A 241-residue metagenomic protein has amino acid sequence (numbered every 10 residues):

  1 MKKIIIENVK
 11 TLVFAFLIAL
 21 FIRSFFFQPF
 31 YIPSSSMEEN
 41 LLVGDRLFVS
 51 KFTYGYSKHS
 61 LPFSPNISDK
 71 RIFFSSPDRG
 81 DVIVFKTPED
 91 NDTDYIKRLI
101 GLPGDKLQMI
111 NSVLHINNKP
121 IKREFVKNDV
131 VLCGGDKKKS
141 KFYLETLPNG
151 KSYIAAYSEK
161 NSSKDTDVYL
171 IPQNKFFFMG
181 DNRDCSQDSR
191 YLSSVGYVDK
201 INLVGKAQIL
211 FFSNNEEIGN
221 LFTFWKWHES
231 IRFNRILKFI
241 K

Functional and structural regions predicted by a protein language model:
K2-I6, F21, F25, E39 (+1 more regions): Soluble "head" domains of membrane/secretory-pathway proteins
K10-F26: Hydrophobic membrane-insertion alpha-helices, especially the h-region of bacterial N-terminal signal peptides
F26-I32: Signal peptide cleavage region of secreted peptide precursors
S34-M37: Flexible, glycine/serine/threonine-rich loop segments and coil->beta-strand junctions that form periplasmic-facing
